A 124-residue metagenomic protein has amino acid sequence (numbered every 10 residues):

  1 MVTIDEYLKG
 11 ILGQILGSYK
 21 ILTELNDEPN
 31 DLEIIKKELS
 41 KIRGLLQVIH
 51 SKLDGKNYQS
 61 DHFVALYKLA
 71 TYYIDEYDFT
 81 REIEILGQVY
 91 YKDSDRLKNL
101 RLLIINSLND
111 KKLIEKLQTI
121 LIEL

Functional and structural regions predicted by a protein language model:
M1-L45: Short terminal alpha-helical segments
M1-Y7, S60-Y67, Y73-T80, L121: A contiguous, well-structured "functional interface" segment within a domain
Y7, Q14, S18, E38 (+6 more regions): Amphipathic coiled-coil alpha-helices
I21, L25, K52, I120-E123: Amphipathic, soluble alpha-helical interaction motifs
T23-I35, D54-S60, L86-L97: Charged, low-complexity interaction regions
L32-K41, F63-K68, K98-I105: Short, charged, amphipathic alpha-helical segments
L45-T71: Short, solvent-exposed, charged loop/turn and helix-capping segments that join or cap alpha-helices on peripheral
D75-L124: Amphipathic alpha-helical binding modules
